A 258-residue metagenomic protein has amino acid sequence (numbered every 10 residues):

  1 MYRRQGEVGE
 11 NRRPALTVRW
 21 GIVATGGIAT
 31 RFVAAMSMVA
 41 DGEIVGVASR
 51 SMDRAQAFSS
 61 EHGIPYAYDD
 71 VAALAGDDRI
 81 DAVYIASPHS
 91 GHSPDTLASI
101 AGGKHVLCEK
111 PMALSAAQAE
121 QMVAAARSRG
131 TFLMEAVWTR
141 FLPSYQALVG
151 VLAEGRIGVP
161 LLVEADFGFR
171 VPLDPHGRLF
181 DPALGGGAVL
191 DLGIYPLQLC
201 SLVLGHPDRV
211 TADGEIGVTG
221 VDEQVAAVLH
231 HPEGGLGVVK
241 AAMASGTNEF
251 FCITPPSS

Functional and structural regions predicted by a protein language model:
R3, Q198-S258: Contiguous beta-strand/loop segments that form the cofactor/metal-binding neighborhood of enzyme cores
R3-H62: N-terminal Rossmann-like dinucleotide-binding module
G42-G46, D81-V83, G186-G187: Short active-site oxyanion
H62-A125: Beta-loop-alpha module in the N-terminal Rossmann-like domain of NAD(P)-dependent dehydrogenases, especially those
Y68, C108, L133-E135, E164: Hydrophobic residues in well-ordered beta-strands that form the structural core
E120-T139, G158-L162: Rossmann-fold dehydrogenase core element
T139-D213, V218: Predominantly a Rossmann-like dinucleotide-binding segment in NAD(P)-dependent oxidoreductases
